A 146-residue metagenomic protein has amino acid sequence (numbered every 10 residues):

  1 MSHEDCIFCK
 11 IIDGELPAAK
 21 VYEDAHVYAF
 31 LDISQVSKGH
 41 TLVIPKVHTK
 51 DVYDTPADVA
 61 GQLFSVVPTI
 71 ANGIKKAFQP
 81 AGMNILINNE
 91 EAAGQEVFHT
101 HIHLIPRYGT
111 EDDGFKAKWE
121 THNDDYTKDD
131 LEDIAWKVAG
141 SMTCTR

Functional and structural regions predicted by a protein language model:
M1-R146: HIT superfamily nucleotide-processing domains
